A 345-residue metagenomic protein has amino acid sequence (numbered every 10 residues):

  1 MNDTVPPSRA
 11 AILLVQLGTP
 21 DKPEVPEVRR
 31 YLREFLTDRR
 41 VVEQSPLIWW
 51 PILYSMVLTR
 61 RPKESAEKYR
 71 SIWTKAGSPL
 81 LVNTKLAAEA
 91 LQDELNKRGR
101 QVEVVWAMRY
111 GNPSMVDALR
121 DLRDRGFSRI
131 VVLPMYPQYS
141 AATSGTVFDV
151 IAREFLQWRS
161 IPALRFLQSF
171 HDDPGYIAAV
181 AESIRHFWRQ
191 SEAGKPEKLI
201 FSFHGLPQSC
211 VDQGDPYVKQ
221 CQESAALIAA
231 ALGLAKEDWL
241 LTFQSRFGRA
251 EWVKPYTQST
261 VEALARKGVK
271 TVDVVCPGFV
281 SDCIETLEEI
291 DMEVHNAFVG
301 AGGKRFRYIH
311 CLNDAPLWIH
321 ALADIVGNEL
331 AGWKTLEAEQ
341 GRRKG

Functional and structural regions predicted by a protein language model:
N2-G345: Active-site-proximal alpha-helix that buttresses catalytic centers in soluble enzyme cores
